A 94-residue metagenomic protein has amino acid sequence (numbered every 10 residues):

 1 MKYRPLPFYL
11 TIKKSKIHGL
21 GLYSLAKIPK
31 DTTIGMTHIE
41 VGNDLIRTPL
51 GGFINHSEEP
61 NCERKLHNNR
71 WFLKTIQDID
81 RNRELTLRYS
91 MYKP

Functional and structural regions predicted by a protein language model:
M1-P94: Conserved catalytic SET/PR domain of SAM-dependent protein methyltransferases, capturing the structural core that binds
